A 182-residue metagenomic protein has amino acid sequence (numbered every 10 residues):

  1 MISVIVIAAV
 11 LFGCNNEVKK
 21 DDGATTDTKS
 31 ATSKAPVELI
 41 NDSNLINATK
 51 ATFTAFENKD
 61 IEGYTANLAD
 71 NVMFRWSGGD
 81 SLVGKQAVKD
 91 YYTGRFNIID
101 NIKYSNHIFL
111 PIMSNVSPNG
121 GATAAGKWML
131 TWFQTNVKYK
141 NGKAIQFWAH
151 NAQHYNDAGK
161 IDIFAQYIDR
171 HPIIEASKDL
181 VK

Functional and structural regions predicted by a protein language model:
M1-I5: Sec-dependent signal peptide recognition, specifically the positively charged N-region followed immediately by
V10-G13: C-terminal motif of bacterial Sec signal peptides marking the signal peptidase cleavage site
N15-N58, E62, A66: Short, low-complexity N-terminal intrinsically disordered segments enriched in polar/charged residues
T52, G63-T65, V72, G84 (+4 more regions): Hydrophobic pocket/interface hotspot
N67, M73-V83, I98: A short gly/proline-enriched turn/hairpin at secondary-structure junctions
Y92-N141: Surface-exposed, charged secondary-structure patches
W132, I145-H150: Short, surface-exposed coil-to-beta transition loops
D162-K182: Low-complexity, intrinsically disordered terminal/linker segments enriched in charged and Gly/Pro repeats
